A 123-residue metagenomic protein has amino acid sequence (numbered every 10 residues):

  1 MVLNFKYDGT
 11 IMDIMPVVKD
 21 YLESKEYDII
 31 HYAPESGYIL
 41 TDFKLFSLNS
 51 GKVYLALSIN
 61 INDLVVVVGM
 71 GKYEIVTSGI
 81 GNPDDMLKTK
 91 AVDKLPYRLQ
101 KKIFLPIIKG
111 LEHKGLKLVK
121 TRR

Functional and structural regions predicted by a protein language model:
M1-R123: Ser/Thr-rich, low-complexity intrinsically disordered terminal regions
